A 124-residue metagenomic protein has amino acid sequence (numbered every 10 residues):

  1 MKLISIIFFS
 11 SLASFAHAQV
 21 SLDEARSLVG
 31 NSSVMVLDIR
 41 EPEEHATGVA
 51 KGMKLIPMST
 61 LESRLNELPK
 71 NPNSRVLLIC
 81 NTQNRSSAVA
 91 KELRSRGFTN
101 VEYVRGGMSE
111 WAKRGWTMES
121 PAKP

Functional and structural regions predicted by a protein language model:
K2-I4, F15-V34, P42-R75, N84-P124: Rhodanese-like catalytic fold shared by cysteine-dependent sulfurtransferases and DSP/PTP-type phosphatases
F8-F9, A13: Hydrophobic helical h-region of N-terminal Sec-dependent signal peptides in bacterial secretory/periplasmic proteins
L37: Active-site flanking residues adjacent to catalytic metal/cofactor-binding acidic residues
L78-C80: Metallo-beta-lactamase
